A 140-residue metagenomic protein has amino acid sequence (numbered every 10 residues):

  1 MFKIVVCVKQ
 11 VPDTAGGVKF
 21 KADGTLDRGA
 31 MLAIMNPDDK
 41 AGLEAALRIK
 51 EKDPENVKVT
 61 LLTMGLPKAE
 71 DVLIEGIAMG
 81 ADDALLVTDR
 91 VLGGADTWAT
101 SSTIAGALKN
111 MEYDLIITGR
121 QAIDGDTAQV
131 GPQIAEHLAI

Functional and structural regions predicted by a protein language model:
M1-I140: N-terminal glycine-rich FAD/FM-binding segment characteristic of electron-transfer flavoproteins
